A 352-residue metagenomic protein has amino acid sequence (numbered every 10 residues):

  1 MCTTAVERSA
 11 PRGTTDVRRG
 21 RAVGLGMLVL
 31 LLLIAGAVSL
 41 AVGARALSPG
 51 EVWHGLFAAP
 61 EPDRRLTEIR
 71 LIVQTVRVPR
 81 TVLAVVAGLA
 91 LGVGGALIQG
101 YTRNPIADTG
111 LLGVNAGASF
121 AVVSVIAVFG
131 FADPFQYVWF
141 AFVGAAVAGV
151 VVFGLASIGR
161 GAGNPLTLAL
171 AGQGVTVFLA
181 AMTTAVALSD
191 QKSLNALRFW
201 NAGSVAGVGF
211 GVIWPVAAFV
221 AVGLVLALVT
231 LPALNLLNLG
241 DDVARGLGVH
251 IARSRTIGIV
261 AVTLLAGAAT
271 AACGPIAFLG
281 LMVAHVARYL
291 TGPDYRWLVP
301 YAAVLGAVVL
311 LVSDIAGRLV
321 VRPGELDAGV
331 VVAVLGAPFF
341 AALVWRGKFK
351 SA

Functional and structural regions predicted by a protein language model:
C2-A352: Alpha-helical transmembrane segments in inner-membrane proteins
